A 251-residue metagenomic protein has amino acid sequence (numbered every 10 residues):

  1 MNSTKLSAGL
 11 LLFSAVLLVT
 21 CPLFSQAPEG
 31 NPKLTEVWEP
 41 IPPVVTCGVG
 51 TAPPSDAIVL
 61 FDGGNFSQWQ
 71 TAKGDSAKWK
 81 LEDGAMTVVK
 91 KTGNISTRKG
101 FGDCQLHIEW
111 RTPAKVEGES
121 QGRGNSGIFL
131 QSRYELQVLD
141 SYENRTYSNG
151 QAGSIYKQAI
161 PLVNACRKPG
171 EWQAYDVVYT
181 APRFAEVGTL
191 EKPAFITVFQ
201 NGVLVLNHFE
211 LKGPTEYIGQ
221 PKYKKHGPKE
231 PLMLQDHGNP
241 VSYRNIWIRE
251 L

Functional and structural regions predicted by a protein language model:
M1-L11: Bacterial N-terminal signal peptides that target proteins for export
G9-P22: Bacterial N-terminal signal peptides
F24-L251: Carbohydrate-interacting regions of secretory-pathway proteins
